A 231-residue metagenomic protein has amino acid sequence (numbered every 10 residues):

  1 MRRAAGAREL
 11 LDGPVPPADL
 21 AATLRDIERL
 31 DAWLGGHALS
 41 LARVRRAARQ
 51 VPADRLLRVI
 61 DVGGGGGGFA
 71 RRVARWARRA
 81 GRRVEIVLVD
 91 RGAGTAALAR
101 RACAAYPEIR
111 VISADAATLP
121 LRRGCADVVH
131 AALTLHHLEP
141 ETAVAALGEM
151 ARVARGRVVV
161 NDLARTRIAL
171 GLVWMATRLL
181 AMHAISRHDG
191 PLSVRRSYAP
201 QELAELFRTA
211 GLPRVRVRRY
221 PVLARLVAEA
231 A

Functional and structural regions predicted by a protein language model:
M1-V15: N-terminal auxiliary segments of SAM/dcSAM-dependent transferases
D12, P17-R43, A47-A48: Class I SAM-dependent methyltransferase Rossmann-like catalytic core, especially the SAM/SAH-binding loop
I60-V62, G66-T118: Class I SAM-dependent methyltransferase SAM/SAH-binding core
H130: A conserved beta-strand element that flanks and buttresses the S-adenosyl-L-methionine
L138-E149: A short, conserved alpha-helix within the catalytic core of class I
A154-L163: Conserved beta-strand signature within the Rossmann-like core of class I S-adenosyl-L-methionine
L163-A210: C-terminal alpha-helical "lid/dimerization" subdomain adjacent to the S-adenosyl-L-methionine
R196, P200-A231: Conserved Class I S-adenosyl-L-methionine
